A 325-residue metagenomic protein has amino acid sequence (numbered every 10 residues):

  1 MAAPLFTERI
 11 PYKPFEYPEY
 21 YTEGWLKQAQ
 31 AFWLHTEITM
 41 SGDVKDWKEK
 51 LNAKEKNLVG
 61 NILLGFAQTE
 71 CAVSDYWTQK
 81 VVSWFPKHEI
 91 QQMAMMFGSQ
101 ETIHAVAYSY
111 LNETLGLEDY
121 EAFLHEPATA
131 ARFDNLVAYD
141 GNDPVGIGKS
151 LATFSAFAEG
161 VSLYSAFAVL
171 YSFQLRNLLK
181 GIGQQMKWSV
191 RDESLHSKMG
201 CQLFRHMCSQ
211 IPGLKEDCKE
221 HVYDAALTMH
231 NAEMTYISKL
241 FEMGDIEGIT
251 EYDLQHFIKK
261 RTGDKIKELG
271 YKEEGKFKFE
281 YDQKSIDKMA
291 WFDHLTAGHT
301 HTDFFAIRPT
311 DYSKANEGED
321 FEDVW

Functional and structural regions predicted by a protein language model:
M1-W325: Non-heme di-metal
